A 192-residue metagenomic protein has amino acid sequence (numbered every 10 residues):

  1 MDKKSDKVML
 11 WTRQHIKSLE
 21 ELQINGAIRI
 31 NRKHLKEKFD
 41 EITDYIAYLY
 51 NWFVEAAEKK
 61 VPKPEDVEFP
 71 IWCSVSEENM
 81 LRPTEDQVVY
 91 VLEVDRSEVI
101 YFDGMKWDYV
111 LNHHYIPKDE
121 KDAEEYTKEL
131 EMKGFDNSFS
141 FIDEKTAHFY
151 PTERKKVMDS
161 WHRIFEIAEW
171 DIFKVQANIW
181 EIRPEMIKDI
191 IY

Functional and structural regions predicted by a protein language model:
D2-D44, V67-F69, N79-V88, V94-Y192: Conserved NAD+-utilizing ADP-ribose enzyme module
I46-A57, V61-E78: Short, well-structured hydrophobic secondary-structure segments
